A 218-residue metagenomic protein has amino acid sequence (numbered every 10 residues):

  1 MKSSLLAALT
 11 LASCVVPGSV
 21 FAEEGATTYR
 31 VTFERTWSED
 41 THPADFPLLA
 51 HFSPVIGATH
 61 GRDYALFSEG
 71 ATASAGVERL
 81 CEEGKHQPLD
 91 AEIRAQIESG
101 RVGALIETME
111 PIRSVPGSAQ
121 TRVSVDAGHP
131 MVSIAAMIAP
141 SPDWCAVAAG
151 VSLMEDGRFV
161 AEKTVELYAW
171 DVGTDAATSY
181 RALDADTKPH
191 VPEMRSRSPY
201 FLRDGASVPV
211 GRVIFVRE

Functional and structural regions predicted by a protein language model:
M1-A7: Bacterial N-terminal signal peptides that target proteins for export
A8-L9, A177: A ubiquitous, low-specificity "background" feature that marks scattered single residues across proteins without
L9-T10, V20: Cleavable N-terminal signal peptides
E24-T28, W37-C145: Structured domain cores in non-transmembrane regions
A95-E218: Mature, soluble, non-transmembrane domains
